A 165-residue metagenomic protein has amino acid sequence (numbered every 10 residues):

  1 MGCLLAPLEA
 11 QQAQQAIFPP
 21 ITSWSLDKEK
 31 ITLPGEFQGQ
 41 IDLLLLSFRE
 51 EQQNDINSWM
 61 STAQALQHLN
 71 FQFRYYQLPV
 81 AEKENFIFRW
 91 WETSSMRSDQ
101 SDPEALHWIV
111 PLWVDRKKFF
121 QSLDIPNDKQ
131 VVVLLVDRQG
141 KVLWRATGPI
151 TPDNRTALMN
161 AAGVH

Functional and structural regions predicted by a protein language model:
M1-C3: Bacterial N-terminal signal peptides
A6-A13: Sec/Tat signal peptide C-region and signal peptidase I cleavage site
I21-I41, E50: A short beta-strand-turn-helix
L43-S47, Q77: Structural cue for short, hydrophobic secondary-structure segments
E50-Q52, A81-N85, K117-K118, K141-V142 (+1 more regions): Solvent-exposed loop/turn segments at secondary-structure junctions within structured extracellular/periplasmic domains
Q52-S101: Structural microenvironment flanking redox-active thiols in thiol-disulfide oxidoreductases
Y76-L78, W91-N127: Short, internal strand/loop/helix patches that form the active-site neighborhood or redox-interaction surface
F120-S122, K129-H165: Thiol-/selenol-based redox modules, centered on thioredoxin-like and closely related oxidoreductase domains
